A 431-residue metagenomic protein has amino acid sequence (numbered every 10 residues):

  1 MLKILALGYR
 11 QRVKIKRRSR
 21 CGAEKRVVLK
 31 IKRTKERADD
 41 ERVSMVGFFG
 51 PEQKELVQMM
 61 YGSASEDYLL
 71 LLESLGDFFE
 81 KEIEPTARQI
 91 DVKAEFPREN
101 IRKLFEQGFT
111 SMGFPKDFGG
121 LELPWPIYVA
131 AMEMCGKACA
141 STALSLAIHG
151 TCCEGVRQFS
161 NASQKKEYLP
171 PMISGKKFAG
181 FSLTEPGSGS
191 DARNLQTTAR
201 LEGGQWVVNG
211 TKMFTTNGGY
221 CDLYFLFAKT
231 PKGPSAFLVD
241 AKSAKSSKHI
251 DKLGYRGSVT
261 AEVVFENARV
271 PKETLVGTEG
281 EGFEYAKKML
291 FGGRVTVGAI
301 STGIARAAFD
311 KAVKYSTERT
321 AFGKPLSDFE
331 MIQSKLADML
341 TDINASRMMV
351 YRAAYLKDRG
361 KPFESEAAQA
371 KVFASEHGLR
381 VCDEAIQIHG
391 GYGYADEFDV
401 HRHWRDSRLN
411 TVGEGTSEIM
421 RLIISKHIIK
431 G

Functional and structural regions predicted by a protein language model:
L2-I4, R20-C21, L29-K35, D39-A138 (+8 more regions): Alpha-helical interface subdomain recognition
Y9-Q11: Low-complexity, intrinsically disordered or signal/transmembrane-proximal segments
G108, M132-G136, A228-P231, L238-A244 (+1 more regions): Short Ser/Thr-interspersed hydrophobic loop/turn segments at strand-loop and sheet-helix junctions that line or gate
G175-L183: A short, Trp-centered hydrophobic/proline-enriched beta-strand micro-motif
G187-S190, F214-N217, K229, K252-V259: Short Gly/Pro-enriched turn/cap motifs at secondary-structure boundaries
N194, K242-R269: Flexible, small-/acidic-enriched active-site or ligand-binding loops
Q205, N209-S246: A short core secondary-structure module
E266-Y285: A short, charged helix-loop
